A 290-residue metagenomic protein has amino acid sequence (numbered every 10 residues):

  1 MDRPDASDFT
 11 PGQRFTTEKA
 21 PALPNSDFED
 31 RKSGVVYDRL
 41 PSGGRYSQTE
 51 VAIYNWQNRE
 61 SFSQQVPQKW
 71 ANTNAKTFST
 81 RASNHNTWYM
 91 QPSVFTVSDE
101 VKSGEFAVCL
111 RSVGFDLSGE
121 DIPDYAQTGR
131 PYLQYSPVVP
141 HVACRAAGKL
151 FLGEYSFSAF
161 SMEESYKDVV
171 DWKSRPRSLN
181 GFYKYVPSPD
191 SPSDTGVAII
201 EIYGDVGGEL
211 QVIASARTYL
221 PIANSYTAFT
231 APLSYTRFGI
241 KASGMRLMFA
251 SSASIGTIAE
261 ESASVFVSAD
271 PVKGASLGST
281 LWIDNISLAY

Functional and structural regions predicted by a protein language model:
M1-P4, A250-S252: Beta-strand-rich extracellular modules
D2-A22: Extracellular fibronectin type III
F9, F28, Y183-Y185: Aromatic side chains
T16-S178, S193-Y203, E209-T230, A242-A289: Aromatic (Trp/Tyr/Phe) and Gly/Pro-enriched flexible surface segments
R175-P187: A short beta-strand element within beta-rich, extracytoplasmic domains of secreted/secretory-pathway proteins
K184-P192, F238: Secondary-structure boundary elements
T230-F238: Short, hydrophobic beta-strand segments
